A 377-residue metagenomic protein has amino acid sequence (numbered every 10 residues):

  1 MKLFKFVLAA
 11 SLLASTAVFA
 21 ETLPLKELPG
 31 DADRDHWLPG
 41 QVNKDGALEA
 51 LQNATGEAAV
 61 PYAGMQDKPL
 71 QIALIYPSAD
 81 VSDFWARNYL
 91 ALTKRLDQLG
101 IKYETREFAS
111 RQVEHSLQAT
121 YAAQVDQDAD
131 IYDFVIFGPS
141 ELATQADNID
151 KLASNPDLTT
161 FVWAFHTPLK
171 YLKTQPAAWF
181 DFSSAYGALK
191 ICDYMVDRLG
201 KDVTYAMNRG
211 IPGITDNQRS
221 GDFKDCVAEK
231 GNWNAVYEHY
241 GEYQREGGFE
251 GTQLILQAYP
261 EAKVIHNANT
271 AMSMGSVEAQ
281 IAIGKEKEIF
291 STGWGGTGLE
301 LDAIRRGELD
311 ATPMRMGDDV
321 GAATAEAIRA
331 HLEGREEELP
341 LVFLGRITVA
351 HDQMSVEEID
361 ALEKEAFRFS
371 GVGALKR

Functional and structural regions predicted by a protein language model:
M1-F19: Gram-negative bacterial Sec-dependent N-terminal signal peptides
E21-P69, M316-R377: Hinge/cleft segment of the Venus flytrap/periplasmic-binding protein
V42, A47-M65, Q71-A91, R95-L99 (+4 more regions): Extracytoplasmic "Venus flytrap"
Q52-A59, A178-Y205, Q218, G248-F249 (+2 more regions): Hydrophobic alpha-helical segments within soluble ligand-binding/sensing domains
I72-L74, S78, L92, Y186-E238 (+2 more regions): An alpha-beta-alpha
I72-Y76, T105-E107, D133-G138, T159-W163 (+6 more regions): Structural recognition of the beta-strand scaffold that forms the well-ordered cores of secreted hydrolase catalytic
I131-N155, F223, G241-D302: Hydrophobic alpha-helical
L142-Y186, T204, T297-R305, D310: Flexible loop/hinge segments that line or gate small-molecule binding clefts
